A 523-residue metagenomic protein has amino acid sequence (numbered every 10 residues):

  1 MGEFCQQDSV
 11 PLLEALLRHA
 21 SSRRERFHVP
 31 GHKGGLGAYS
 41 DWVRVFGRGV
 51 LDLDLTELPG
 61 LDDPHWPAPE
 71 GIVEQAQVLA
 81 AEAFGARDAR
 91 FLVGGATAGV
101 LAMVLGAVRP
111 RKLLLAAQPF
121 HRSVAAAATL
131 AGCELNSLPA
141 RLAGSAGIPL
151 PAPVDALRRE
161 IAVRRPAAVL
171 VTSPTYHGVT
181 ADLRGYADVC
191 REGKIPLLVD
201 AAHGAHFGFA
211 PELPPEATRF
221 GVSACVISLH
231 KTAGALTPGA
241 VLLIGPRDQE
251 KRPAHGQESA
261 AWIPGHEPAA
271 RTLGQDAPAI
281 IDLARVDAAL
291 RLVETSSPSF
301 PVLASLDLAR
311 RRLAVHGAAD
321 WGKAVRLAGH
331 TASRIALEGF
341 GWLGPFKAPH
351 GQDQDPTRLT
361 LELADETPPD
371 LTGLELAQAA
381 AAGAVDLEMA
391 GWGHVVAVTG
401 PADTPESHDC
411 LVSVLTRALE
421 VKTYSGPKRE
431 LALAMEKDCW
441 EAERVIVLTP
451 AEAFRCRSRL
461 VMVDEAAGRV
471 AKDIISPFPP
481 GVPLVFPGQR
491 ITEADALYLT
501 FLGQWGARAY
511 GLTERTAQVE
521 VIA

Functional and structural regions predicted by a protein language model:
M1-L53, L431-A432, S476, P480-P483 (+2 more regions): N-terminal glycine-rich, Lys/His-bearing helix-loop that initiates the first secondary-structure elements of many
L12-L17, A68, A86, A96-R252 (+1 more regions): Conserved PLP-enzyme active-site core in the AAT-like
F46-G95: Conserved N-terminal alpha-helix of the aminotransferase class I/II PLP-enzyme fold
A117, L138, T172, D200 (+6 more regions): Generic beta-strand/beta-sheet core signal
D248-W262: Long, compositionally biased low-complexity repeat segments characteristic of intrinsically disordered regions
P264, A269, A277-P278: Short, low-complexity intrinsically disordered segments enriched in A/P/G/S/L with frequent Arg, especially at protein
S333-L512: Conserved C-terminal alpha-helix-loop-beta "cap" of PLP-dependent enzymes that closes/shapes the active-site mouth
